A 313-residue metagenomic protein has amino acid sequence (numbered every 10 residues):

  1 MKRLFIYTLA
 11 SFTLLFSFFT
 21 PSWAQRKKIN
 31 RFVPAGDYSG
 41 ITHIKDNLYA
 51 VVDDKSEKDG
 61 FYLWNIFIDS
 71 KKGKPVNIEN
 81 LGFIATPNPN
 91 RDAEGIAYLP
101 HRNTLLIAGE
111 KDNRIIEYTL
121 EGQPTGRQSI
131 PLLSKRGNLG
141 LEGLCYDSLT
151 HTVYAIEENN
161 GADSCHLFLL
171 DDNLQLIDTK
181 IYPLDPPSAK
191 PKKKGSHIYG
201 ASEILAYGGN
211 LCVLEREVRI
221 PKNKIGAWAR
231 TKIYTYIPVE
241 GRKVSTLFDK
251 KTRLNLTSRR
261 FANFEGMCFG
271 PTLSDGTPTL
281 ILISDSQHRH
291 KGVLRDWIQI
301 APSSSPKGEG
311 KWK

Functional and structural regions predicted by a protein language model:
M1-Q25: Bacterial Sec-dependent N-terminal signal peptides
S22-K313: Sequence/structural signature of beta-propeller domains
